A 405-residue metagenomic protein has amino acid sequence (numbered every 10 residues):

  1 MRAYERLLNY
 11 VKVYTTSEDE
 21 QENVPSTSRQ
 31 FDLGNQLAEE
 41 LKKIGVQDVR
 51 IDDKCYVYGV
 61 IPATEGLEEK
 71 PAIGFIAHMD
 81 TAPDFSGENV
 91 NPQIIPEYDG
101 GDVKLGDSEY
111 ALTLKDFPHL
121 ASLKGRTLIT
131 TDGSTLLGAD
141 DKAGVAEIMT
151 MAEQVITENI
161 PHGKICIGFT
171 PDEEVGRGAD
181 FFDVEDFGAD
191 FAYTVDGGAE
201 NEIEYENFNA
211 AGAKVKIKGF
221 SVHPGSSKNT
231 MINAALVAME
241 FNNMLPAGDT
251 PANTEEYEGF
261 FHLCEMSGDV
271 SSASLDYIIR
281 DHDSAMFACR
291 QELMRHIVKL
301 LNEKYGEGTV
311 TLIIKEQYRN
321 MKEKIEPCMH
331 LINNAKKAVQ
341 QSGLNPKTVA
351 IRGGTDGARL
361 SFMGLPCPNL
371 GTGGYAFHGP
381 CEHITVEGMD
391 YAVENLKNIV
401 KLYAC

Functional and structural regions predicted by a protein language model:
R2-S28, I129-T130, Y318, H378-G379: N-terminal capping segment at the start of a domain
D19, D48, P161-K164, A247-H262 (+3 more regions): Flexible, glycine/charged-enriched surface loops at secondary-structure junctions
E22-K70, G74-I76, D80, V90: A non-catalytic alpha/beta surface segment that caps or lines the substrate-entry region of metallo-dependent hydrolase
L67-K164, A189: Active-site metal-coordination/substrate-binding segment of hydrolases, especially metallo-dependent peptidases
R126-A139, P171-R295, K299, G308-V310 (+1 more regions): Midchain, well-structured core segments that form catalytic/ion-binding scaffolds
M149-I156, E240-A247, N398-K401: Short glycine/serine- and small hydrophobic-enriched flexible loop segments
L236-N253, F260-H262, T309, R319-C367: Active-site-adjacent substrate-binding region of metalloamidase/peptidase-like peptide-processing proteins
D269-S271, P346-N398, Y403: Zn-dependent metallopeptidase/amidohydrolase metal-coordination segment
